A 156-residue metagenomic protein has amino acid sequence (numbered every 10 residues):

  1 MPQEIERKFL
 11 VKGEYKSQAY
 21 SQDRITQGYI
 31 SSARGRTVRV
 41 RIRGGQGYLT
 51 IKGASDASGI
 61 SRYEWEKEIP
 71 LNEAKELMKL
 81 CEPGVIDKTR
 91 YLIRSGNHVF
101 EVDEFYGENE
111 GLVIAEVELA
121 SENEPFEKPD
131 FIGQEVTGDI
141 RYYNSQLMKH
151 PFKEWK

Functional and structural regions predicted by a protein language model:
M1-K156: Phosphate-end processing signature that detects enzymes handling 5′-triphosphorylated RNA and polyphosphate
